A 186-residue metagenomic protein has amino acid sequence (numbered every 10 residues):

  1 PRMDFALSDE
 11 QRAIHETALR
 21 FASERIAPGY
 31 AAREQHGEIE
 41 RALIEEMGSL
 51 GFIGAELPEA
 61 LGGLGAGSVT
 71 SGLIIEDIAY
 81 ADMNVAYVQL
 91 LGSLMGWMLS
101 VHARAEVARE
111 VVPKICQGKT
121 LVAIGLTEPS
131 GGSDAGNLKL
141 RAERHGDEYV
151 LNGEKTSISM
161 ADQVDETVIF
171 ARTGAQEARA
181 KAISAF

Functional and structural regions predicted by a protein language model:
P1-E10: Intrinsic disorder at enzyme termini
Q11, A22, I74, R104 (+1 more regions): Residue-level signal for inorganic ion chemistry
I26-E38: C-terminal helix-coil-helix/basic helical segment that borders enzyme active sites and/or dimer interfaces and provides
E38, G63, G131-S133: Conserved, non-catalytic sequence blocks in retroelement Pol enzymes and Pol-derived host proteins
S49-K119, M160-E166: Internal helix-loop-helix
G118-T127, I169: A short, Trp-centered hydrophobic/proline-enriched beta-strand micro-motif
L140-E143: A structural signal for short hydrophobic beta-strand segments in well-ordered beta-sheet cores
E148, N152-F186: A short core secondary-structure module
